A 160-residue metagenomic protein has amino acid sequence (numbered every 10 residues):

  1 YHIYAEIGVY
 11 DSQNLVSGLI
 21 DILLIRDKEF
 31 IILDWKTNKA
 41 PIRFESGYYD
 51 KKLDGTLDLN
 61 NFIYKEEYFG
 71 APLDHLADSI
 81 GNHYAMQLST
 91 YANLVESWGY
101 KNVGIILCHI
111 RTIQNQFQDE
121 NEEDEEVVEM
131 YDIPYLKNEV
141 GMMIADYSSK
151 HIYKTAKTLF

Functional and structural regions predicted by a protein language model:
Y1-G70: Catalytic cores of nuclease domains that cleave nucleic-acid phosphodiester backbones
D58-A71, H75-F160: Metal-dependent nuclease catalytic regions and adjoining charged, substrate-binding loops involved in nucleic-acid end
